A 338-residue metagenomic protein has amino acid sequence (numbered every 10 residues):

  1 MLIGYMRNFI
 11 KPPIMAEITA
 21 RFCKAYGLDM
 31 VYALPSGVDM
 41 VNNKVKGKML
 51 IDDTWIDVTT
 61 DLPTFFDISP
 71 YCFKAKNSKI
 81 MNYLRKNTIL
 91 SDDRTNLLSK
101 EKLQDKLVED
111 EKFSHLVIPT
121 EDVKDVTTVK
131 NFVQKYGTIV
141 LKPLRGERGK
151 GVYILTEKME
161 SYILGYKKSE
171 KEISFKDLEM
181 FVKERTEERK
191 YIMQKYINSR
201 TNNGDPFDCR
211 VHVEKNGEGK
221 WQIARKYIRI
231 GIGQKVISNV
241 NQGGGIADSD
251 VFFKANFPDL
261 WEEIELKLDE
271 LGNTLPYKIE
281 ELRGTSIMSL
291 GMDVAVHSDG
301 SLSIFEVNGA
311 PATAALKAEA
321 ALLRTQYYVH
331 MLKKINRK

Functional and structural regions predicted by a protein language model:
M1-I3: Extreme N-terminal starter segment of soluble prokaryotic enzymes
I10-I18, F22-T128: Conserved N-proximal alpha/beta basic substrate-recognition cap immediately N-terminal to, or forming the N-lobe
T54, G219-K220, S301: Residue-level signal for well-ordered, solvent-exposed loop/turn and beta-edge residues enriched in charged/polar side
D67-I68, L141, Q194: Redox-cofactor binding/interface segments in oxidoreductases and associated redox assembly factors
V126-T127, Y196-R200, G291-V294: Short, solvent-exposed loop/turn elements at beta->coil junctions and helix N-caps that rim active or binding pockets
T127-Y136, G284: A short acidic-Thr-Gly-centered motif at the start of a beta-strand
V133-T138, K150-Y153, E157-G244: Phosphate-binding site of ATP-dependent enzymes
I246-S289, V296-K338: C-terminal active-site "lid" helix and adjoining low-complexity regulatory extension at the edge of ATP-using catalytic
